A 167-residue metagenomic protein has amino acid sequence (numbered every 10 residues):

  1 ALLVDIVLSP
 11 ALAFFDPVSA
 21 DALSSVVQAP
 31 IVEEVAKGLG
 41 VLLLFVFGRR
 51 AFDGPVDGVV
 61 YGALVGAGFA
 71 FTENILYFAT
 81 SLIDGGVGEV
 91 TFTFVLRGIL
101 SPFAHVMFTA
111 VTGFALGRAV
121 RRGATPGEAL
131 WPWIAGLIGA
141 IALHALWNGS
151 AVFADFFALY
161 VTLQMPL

Functional and structural regions predicted by a protein language model:
A1-L167: Hydrophobic alpha-helical segments at protein termini of multi-pass membrane proteins
